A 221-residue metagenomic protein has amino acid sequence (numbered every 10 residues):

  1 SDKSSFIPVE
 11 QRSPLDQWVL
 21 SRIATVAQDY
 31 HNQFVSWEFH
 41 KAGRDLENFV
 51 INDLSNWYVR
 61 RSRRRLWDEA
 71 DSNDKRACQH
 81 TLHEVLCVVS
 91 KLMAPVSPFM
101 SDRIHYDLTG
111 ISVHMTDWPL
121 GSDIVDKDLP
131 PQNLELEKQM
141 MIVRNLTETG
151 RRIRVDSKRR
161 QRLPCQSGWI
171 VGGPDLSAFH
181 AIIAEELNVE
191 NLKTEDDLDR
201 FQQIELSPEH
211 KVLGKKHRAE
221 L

Functional and structural regions predicted by a protein language model:
S1-L221: Feature 926 captures the class I aminoacyl-tRNA synthetase adenylation module centered on the KMSKS loop
